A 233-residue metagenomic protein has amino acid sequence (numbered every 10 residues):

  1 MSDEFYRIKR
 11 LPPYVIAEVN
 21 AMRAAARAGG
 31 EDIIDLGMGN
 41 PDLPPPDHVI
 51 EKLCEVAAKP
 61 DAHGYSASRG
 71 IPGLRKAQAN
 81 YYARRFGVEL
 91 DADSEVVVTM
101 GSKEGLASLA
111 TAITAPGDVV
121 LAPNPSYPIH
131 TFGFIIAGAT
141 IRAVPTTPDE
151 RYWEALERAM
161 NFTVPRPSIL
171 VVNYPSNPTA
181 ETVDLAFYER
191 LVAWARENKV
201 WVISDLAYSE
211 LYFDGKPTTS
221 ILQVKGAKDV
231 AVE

Functional and structural regions predicted by a protein language model:
S2-G101, S108: N-terminal small-domain helix-loop-helix segment of the aminotransferase-like
V19-R23, H130, L191, I221: Aromatic/hydrophobic pocket-lining residues that form π-stacking "cages" and hydrophobic walls in ligand
E89-V96, P116-V119, K228-A231: Short acidic capping loops at alpha-helix termini that bridge into adjacent secondary structure
A112-F134: Conserved PLP-anchoring active-site segment centered on the Schiff-base-forming lysine
I136-I141: A short helix-loop-beta submotif of the ANL/AMP-binding
R142, T146-K216, L222: Active-site phosphate-binding strand-loop segment of PLP-dependent enzymes
P217, V224-E233: Active-site PLP attachment segment
